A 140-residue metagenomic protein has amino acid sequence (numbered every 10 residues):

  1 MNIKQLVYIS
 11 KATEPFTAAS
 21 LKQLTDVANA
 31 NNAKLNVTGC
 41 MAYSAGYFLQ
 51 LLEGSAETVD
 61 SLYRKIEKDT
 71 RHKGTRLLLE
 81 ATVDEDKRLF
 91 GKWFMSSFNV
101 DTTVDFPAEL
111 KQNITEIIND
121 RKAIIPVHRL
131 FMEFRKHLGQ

Functional and structural regions predicted by a protein language model:
M1-Q140: Charge-rich, low-complexity N-terminal segments
